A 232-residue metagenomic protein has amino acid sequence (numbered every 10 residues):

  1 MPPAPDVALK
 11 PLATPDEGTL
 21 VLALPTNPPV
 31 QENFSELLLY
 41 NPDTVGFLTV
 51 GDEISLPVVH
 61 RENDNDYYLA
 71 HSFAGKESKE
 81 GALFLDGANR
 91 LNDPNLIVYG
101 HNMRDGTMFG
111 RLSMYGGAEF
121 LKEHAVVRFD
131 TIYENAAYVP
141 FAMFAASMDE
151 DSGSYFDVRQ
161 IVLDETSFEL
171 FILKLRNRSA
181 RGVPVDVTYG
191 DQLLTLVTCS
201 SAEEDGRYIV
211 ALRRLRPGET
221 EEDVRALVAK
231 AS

Functional and structural regions predicted by a protein language model:
M1-S232: Solvent-exposed, non-transmembrane regions of membrane-associated and secreted proteins
